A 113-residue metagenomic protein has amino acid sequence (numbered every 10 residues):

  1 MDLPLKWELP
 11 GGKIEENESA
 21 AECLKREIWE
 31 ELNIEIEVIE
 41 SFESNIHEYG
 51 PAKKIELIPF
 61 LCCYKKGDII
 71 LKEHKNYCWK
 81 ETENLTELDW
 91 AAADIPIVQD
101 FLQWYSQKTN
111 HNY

Functional and structural regions predicted by a protein language model:
M1-E30: Conserved Nudix-box catalytic region and its N-terminal flanking loop in Nudix hydrolases and closely related
L3-L5, P10, P51, K65-G67 (+2 more regions): Glycine-rich, flexible loop/turn motifs
E35-I36, N45-D68, C78, F101: Active-site-adjacent beta-strand/loop module that shapes the phosphate/pyrophosphate-binding cleft
S41: Short glycine/proline-centered loop/turn elements that form peptide/ligand docking sites
L61, I70-F101: NUDIX/MutT-family hydrolases
L102-Y113: Generic C-terminal helix-cap and adjacent flexible tail
